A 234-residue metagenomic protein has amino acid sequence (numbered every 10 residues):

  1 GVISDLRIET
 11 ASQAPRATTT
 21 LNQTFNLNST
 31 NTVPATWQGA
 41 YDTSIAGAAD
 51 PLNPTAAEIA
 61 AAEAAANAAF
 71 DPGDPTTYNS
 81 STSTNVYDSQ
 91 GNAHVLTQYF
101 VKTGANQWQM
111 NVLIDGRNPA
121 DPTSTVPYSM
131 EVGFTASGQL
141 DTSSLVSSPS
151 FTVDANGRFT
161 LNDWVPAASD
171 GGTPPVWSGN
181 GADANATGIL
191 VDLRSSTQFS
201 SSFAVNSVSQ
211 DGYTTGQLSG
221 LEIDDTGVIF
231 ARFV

Functional and structural regions predicted by a protein language model:
G1-V234: Small/polar low-complexity and glycine-rich loop motifs
